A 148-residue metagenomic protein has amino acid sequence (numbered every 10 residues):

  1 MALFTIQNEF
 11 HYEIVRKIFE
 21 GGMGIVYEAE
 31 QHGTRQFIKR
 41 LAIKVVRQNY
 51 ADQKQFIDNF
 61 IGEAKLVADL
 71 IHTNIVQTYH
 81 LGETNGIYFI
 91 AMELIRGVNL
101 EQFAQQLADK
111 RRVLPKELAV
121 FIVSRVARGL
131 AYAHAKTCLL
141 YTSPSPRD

Functional and structural regions predicted by a protein language model:
V15-G22, V26: Protein kinase glycine-rich loop
R47-D69: AlphaC helix of the eukaryotic protein kinase fold
L81: Activation-segment/catalytic-loop signature of the eukaryotic protein kinase fold
N85-N99, F103: Conserved short submotifs of the Hanks-type protein kinase catalytic core that shape the nucleotide-binding pocket
L100-L114: AlphaC helix of the protein kinase catalytic domain
I122-V123: Activation segment signature within eukaryotic-like protein kinase domains
R128-L140: Protein kinase catalytic-loop region centered on the HRD/HxD motif
Y141-D148: Conserved small/polar residues in nucleotide/adenosyl-binding loops
